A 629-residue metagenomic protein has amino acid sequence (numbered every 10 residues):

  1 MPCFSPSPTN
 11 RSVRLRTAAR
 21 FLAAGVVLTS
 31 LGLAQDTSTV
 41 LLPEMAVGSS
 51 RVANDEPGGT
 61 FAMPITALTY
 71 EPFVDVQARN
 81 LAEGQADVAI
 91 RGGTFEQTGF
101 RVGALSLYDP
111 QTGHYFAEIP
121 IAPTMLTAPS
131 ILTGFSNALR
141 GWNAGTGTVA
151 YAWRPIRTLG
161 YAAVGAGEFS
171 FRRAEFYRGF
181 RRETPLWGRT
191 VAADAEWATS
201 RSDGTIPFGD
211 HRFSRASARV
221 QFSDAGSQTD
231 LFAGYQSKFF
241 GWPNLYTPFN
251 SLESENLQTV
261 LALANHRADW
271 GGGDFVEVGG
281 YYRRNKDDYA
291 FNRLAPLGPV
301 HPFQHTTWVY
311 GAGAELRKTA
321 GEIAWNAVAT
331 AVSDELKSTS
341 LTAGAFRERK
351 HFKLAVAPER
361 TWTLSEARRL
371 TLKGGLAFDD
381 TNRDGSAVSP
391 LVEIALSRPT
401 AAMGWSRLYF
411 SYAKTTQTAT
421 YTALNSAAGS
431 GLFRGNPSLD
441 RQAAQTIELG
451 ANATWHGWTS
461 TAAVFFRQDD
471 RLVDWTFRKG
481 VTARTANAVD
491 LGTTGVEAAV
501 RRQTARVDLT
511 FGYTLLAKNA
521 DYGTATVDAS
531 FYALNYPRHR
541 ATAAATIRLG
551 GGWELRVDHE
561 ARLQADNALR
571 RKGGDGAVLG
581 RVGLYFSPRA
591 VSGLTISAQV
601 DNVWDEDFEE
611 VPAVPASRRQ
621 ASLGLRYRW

Functional and structural regions predicted by a protein language model:
A34-T66, F95-Q97, D269: Short, acidic, small-residue-rich periplasmic hinge/interaction motif at the N-terminus of Gram-negative outer-membrane
L68-D109: Extracytoplasmic beta-strand/coil segments of soluble accessory domains associated with Gram-negative outer-membrane
S106-T133, G147, Y151-W153: Short acidic/polar hinge/loop motifs at secondary-structure boundaries that mediate gating or recognition
Q111, S237-F239, N382-D384, V388 (+6 more regions): Surface-exposed extracellular loop regions of Gram-negative outer-membrane beta-barrel proteins, predominantly
T133-F135, G147-E183, E196-W197, R201-D210 (+1 more regions): Short strand-turn segments of transmembrane beta-barrel domains in outer membranes, especially the first one or two
S202-G209, F213, S227-V309, S340-R347: Flexible loop and strand-edge segments within Gram-negative outer membrane beta-barrel domains
Y246-W270, H305-T307, R407, S411-D470 (+3 more regions): Outer-membrane beta-barrel signature, preferentially recognizing the C-terminal barrel domain of Gram-negative
E322, R360-E366, T459, V464-Q468 (+1 more regions): Gram-negative outer-membrane beta-barrel transporters
